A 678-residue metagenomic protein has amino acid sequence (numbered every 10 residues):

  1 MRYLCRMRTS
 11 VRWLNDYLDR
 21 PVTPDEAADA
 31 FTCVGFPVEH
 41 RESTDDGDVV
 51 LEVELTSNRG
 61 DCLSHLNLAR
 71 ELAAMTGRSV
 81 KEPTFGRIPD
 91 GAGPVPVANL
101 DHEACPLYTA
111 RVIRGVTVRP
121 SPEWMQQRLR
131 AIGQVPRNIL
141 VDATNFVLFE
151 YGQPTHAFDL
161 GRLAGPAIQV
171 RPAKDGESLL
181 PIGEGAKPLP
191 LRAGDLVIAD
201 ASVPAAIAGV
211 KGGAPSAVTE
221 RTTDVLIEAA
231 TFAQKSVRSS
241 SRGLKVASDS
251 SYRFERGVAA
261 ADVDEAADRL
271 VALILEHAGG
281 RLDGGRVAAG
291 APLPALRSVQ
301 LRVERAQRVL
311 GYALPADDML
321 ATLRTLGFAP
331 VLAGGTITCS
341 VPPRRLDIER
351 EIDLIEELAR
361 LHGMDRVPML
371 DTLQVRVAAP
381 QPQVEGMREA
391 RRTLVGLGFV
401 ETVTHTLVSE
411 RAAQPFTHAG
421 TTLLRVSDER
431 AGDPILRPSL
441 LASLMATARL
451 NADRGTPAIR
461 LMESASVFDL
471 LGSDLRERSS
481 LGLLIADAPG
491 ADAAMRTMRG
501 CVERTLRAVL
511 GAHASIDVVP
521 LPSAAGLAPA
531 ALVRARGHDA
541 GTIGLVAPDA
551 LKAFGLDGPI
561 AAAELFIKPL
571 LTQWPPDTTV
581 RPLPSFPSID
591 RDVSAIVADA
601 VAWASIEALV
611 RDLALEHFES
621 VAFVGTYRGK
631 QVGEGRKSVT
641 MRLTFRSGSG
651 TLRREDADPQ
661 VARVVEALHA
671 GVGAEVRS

Functional and structural regions predicted by a protein language model:
R2-M364, P368-Q383, R388: RNA/tRNA-interacting regions in translation and RNA-turnover enzymes
R8-V11, P24-D29, T325-V331, D474-R476 (+1 more regions): A carboxyl-terminal module marker
L14, L270, A306, L483 (+3 more regions): Residue-level signal for inorganic ion chemistry
C33, N67, E71, L301-I459 (+3 more regions): Extended, well-folded interaction surfaces typified by the phenylalanyl-tRNA synthetase beta subunit core
P37-R41, R78-P83, V135-L140, G327-G335 (+3 more regions): Short, well-structured beta-strand/strand-turn elements
V50, L361, L423-E429, P457 (+2 more regions): Polyanion/phosphate-binding surface patch
I88-P89, V147, V375-Q381, T404-T421 (+2 more regions): Beta-rich nucleic-acid/ligand-interaction surfaces
R253-R269, S480-V509: A conserved active-site cap/scaffold subdomain adjacent to cofactor or substrate pockets
